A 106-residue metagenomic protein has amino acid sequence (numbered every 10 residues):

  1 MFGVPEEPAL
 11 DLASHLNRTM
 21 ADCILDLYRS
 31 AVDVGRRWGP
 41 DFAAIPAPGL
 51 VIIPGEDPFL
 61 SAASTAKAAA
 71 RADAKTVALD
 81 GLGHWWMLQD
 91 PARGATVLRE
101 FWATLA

Functional and structural regions predicted by a protein language model:
M1-L50, E56: Alpha/beta-hydrolase
D26, R36, G83-H84, E100: Short, low-complexity intrinsically disordered segments
V32, L98-A106: Short, hydrophobic alpha-helical segments
P40, M87-L88, T104: Intrinsic disorder/low-complexity segments enriched in polar/charged and small flexible residues
P48-L82, L88, L98-F101: Conserved loop-alpha-helix segment in the C-terminal half of the alpha/beta-hydrolase fold that carries the catalytic
